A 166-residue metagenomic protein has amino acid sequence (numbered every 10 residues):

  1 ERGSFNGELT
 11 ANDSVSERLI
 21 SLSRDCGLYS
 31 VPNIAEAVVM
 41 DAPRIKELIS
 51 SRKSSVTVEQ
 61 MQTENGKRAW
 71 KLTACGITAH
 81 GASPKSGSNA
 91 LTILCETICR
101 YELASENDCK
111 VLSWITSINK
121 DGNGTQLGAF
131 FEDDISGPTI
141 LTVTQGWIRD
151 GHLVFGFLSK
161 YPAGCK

Functional and structural regions predicted by a protein language model:
E1-P162: Midchain, well-structured core segments that form catalytic/ion-binding scaffolds
C165-K166: Redox- and metal-dependent alpha/beta enzyme cores, enriched for Fe-S-associated oxidoreductases and cofactor-handling
